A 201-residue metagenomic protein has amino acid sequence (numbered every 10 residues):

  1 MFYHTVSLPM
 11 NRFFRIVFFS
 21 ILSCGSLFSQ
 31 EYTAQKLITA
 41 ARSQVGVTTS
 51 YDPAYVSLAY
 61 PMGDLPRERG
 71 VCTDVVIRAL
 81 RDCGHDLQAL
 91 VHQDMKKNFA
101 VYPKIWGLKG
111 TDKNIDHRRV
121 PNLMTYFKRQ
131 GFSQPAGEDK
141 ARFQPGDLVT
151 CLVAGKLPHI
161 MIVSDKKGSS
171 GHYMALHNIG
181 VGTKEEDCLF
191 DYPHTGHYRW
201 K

Functional and structural regions predicted by a protein language model:
M1-N11: N-terminal secretory signal peptides that target proteins for export/translocation
N11-F19: Sec-dependent signal peptide recognition, specifically the positively charged N-region followed immediately by
S20-F28: Hydrophobic h-region of N-terminal signal peptides that target proteins for export in Gram-negative bacteria
S29-G70: Active-site-adjacent structural segments surrounding the nucleophilic cysteine of cysteine proteases and isopeptidases
T33-I38, K96-N178: ...with weaker cross-activation on analogous glycine-rich loops/strands in unrelated enzymes
R42, G46, I77-H85, H92 (+2 more regions): Sec-exported extracytoplasmic/periplasmic mature domains
P53-T73, D86-G110: Acidic helix-start/capping segments at beta-turn-to-alpha-helix junctions
G171-K201: Low-complexity, Gly/Ser/Thr/Pro-rich intrinsically disordered linker/tail segments
